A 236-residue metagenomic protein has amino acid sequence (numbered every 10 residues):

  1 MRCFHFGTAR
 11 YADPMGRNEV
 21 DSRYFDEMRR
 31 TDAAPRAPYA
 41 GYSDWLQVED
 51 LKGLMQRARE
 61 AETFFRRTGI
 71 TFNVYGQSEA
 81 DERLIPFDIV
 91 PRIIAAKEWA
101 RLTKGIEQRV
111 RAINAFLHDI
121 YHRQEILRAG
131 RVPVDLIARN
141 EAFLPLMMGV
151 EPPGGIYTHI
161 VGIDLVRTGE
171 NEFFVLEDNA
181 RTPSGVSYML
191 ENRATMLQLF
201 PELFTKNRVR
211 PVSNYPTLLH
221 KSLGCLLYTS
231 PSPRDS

Functional and structural regions predicted by a protein language model:
P14-R30: Short acidic, Pro/Gly- and aromatic-enriched capping/linker segments at domain boundaries
R57-F143: Low-complexity, highly charged intrinsically disordered N-terminal segments that act as targeting/localization
M147-T182: Conserved metal-phosphate-binding beta-hairpin within the catalytic cores of diverse ATP-dependent phosphoryl-transfer
F174-N207: Extended active-site and interfacial segments that coordinate phosphate-rich ligands in large catalytic machineries
T195-L227: Short N-terminal or domain-adjacent regulatory/targeting segments
Y228-D235: Conserved small/polar residues in nucleotide/adenosyl-binding loops
